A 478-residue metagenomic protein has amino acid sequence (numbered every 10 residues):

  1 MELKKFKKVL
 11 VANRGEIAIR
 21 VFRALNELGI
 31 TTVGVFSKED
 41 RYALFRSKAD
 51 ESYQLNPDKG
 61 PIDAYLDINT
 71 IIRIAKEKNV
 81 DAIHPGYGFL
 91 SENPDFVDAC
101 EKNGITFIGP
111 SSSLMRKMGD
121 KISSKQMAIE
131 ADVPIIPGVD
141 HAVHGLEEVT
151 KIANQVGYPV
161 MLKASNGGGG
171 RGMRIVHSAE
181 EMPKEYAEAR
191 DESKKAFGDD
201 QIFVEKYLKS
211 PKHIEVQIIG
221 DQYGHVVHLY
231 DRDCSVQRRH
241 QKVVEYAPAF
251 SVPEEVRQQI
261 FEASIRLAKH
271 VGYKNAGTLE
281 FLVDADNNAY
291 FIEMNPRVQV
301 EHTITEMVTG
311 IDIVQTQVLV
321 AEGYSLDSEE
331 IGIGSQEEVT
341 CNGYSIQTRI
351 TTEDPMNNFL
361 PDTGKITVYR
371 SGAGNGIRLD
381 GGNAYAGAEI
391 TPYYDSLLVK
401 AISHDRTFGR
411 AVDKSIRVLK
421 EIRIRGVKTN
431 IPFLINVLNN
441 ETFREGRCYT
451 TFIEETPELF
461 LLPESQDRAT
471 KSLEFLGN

Functional and structural regions predicted by a protein language model:
M1-L279, V283-Q299: N-terminal beta-alpha lobe that positions the nucleotide/phosphoryl donor in ATP/NTP-coupled carboxylate activation
T303-N478: Catalytic cores of soluble metabolic enzymes centered on carboxylation/carboxyl-transfer
